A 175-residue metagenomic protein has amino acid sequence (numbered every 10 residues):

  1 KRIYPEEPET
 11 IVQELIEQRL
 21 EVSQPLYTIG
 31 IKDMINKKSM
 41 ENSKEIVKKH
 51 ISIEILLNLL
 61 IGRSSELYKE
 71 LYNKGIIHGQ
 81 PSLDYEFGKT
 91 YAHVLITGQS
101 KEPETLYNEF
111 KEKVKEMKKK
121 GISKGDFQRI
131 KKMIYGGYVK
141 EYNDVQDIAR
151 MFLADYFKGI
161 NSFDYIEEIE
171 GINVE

Functional and structural regions predicted by a protein language model:
K1-M40, I46, N58-T105, M151 (+1 more regions): Non-catalytic beta-strand/loop surface segments
E9, I51-S52, T90, V114 (+2 more regions): General secondary-structure edge motif
S43-I51, Q146: Structural motif
K48, S52, L56, L106-E109: Short amphipathic alpha-helical coupling segments at ligand-binding clamshell hinges and other catalytic/signaling
I51, I55-L56, L60, F152 (+1 more regions): Solvent-exposed aromatic/hydrophobic patches embedded in short alpha-helical segments
I53, Y91, K111, S162-I166: Residue-level signal for cytosolic alpha-helical hairpin/rod architecture
G62-R63, S82-E141: M16/insulysin-pitrilysin zinc metalloprotease superfamily fold
E66, E70-H78, M117-E167: Short acidic/His-enriched helical or mixed secondary-structure segments at domain edges of catalytic enzymes and some
